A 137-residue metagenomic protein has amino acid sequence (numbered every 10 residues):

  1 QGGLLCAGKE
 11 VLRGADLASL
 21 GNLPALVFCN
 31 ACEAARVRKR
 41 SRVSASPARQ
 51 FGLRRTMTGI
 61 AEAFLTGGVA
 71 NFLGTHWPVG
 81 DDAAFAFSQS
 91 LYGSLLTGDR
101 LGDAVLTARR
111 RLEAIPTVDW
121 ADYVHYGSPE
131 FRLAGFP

Functional and structural regions predicted by a protein language model:
Q1-A70, F87, E130-F136: Cysteine protease catalytic core and zymogen-processing segment of caspase-like enzymes
A7-P24, V79-D82, A86-P137: Caspase-like cysteine protease fold
C29-N30, T75, Y126: Generic beta-strand/beta-sheet core signal
A34, G74, Y92-L96: A broad detector of the eukaryotic-type serine/threonine protein kinase catalytic domain
A70-D82: Short acidic/histidine-rich active-site segments
